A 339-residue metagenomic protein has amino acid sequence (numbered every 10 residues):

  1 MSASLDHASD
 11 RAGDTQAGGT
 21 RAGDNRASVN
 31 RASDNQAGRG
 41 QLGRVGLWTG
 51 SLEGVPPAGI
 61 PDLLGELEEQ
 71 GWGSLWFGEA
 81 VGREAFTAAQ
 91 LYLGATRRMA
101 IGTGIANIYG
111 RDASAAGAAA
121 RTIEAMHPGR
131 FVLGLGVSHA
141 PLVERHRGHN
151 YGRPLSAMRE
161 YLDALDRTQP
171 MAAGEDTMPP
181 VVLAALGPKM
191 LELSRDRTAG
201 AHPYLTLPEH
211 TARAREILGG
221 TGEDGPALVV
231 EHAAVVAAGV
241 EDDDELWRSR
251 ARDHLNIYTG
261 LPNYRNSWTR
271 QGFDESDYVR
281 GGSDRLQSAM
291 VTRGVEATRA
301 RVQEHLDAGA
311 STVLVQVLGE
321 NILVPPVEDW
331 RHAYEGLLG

Functional and structural regions predicted by a protein language model:
S2-G339: Active-site-adjacent structural elements that line small-molecule/cofactor binding pockets in enzymes
